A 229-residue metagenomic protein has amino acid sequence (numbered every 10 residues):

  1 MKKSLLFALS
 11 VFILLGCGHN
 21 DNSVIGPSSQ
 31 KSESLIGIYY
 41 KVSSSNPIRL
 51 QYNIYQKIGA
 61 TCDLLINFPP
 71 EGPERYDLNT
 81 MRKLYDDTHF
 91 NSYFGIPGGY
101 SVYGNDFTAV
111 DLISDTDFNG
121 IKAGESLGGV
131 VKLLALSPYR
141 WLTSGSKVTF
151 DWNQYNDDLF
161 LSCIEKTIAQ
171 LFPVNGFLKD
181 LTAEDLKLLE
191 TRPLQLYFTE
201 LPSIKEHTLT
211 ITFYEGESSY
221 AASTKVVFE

Functional and structural regions predicted by a protein language model:
M1-S4: Positively charged n-region of N-terminal signal peptides that target proteins for export
L6-L9: Sec-dependent N-terminal signal peptides
L14-G16: C-terminal motif of bacterial Sec signal peptides marking the signal peptidase cleavage site
G18-E229: Non-catalytic macromolecular-recognition regions in eukaryotic signaling proteins
